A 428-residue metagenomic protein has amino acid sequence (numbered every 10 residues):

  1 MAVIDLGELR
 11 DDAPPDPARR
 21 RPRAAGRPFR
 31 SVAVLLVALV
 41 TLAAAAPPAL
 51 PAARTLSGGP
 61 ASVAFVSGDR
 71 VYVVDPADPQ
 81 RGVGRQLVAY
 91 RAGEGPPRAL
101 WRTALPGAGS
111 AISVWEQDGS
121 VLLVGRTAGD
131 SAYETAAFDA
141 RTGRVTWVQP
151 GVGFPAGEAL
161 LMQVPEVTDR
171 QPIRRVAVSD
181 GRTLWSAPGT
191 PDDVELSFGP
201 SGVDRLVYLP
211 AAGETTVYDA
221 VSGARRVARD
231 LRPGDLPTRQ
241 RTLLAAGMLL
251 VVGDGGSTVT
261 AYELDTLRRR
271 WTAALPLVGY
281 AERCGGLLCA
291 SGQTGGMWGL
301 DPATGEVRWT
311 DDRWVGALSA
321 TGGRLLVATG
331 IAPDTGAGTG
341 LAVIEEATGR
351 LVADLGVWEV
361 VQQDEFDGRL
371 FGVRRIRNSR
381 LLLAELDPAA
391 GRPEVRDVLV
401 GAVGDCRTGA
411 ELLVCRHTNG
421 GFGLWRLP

Functional and structural regions predicted by a protein language model:
M1-P428: Secretory-pathway ectodomains
